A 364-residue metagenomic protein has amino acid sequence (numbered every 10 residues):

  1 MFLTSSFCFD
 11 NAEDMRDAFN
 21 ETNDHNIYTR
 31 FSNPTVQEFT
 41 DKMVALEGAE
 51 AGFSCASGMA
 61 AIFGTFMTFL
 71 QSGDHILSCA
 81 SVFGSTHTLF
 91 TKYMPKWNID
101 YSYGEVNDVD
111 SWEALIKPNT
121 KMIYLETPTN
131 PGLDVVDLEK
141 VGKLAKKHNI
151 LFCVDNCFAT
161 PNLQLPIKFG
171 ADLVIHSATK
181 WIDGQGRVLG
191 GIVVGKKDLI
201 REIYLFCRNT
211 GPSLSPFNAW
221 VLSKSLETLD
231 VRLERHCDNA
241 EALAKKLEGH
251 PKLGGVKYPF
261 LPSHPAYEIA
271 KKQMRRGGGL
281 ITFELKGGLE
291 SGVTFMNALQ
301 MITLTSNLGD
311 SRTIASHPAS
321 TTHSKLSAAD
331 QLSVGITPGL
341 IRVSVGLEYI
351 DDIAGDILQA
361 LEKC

Functional and structural regions predicted by a protein language model:
M1-F2: Short conserved active-site loop signatures built around small residues
C8, P34, V194, G255 (+2 more regions): Positively charged, small/polar-rich N-terminal and surface patches that mediate targeting and assembly and bind
F9-A60, S85-K92: Conserved N-terminal alpha-helix of the aminotransferase class I/II PLP-enzyme fold
D24, E50, L189, N218 (+3 more regions): Short amphipathic alpha-helical segments
A51-K252, K257, E268: Conserved PLP-enzyme active-site core in the AAT-like
T91-K92, D100, A114, P118 (+1 more regions): PLP-dependent enzyme catalytic core of the Aspartate aminotransferase-like
L222-V231, G279-K286, I341-G346: Short, well-ordered beta-strand elements within core beta-sheets of diverse protein domains
E241-G309, L326-L332: Conserved small-domain helix->loop->beta segment predominantly found in fold-type I
